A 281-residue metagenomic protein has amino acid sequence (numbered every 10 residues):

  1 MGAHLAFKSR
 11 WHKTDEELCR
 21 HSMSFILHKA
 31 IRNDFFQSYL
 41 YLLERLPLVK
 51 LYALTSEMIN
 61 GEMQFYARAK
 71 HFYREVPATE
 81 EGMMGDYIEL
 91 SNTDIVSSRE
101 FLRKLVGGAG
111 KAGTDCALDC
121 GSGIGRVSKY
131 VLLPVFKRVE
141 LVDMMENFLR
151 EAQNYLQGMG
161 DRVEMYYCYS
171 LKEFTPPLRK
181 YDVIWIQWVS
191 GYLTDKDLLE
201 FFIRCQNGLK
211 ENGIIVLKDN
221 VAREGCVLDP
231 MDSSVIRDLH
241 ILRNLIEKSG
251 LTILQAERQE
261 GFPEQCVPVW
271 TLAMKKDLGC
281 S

Functional and structural regions predicted by a protein language model:
G2-R179, L193-R204, E211-S281: Class I (Rossmann-like) S-adenosyl-L-methionine-dependent methyltransferase catalytic domain, capturing the SAM-binding
W185: A conserved beta-strand element that flanks and buttresses the S-adenosyl-L-methionine
V189: Hydrophobic adenine-recognition pocket in adenosine-nucleotide-binding enzymes
